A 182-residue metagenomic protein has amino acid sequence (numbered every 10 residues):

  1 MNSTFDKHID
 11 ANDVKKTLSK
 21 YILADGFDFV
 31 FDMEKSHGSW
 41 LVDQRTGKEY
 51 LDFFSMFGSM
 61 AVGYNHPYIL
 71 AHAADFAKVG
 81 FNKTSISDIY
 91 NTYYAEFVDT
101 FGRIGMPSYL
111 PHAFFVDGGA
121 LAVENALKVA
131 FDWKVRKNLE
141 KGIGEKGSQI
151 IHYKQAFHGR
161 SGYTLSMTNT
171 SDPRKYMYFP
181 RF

Functional and structural regions predicted by a protein language model:
M1-Y109: N-terminal glycine-rich, Lys/His-bearing helix-loop that initiates the first secondary-structure elements of many
D99-F182: PLP-dependent aspartate aminotransferase-fold enzymes
